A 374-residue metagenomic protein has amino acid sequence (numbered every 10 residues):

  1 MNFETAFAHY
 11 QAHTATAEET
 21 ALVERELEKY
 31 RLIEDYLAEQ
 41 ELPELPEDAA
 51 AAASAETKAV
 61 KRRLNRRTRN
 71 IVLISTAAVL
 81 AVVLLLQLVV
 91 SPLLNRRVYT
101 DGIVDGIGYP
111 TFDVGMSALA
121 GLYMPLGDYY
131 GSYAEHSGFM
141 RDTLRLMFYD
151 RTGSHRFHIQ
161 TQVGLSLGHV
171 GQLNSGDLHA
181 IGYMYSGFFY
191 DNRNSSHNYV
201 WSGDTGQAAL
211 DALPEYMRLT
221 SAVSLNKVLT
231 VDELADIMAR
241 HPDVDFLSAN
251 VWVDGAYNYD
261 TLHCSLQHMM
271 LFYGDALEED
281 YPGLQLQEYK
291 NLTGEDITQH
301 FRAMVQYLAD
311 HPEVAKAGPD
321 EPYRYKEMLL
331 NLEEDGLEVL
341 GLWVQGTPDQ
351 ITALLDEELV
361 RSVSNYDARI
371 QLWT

Functional and structural regions predicted by a protein language model:
M1-A8, E28-E34, D48-S54, K58-R63: Short, charge-enriched, intrinsically disordered boundary segments that mark the beginning of a structured element
T14-A38: N-terminal amphipathic alpha-helical interaction or autoinhibitory segments
Y30, H241, E357-E358: Acidic-histidine catalytic/liganding microenvironments
A51-A59, L94-G176, A180: N-terminal, intrinsically disordered, polar/charged segments of Gram-positive cell-envelope systems that serve as
V60-V72: Short, low-complexity patches enriched in S/T/P/G
L73-V89: Hydrophobic membrane-insertion alpha-helices, especially the h-region of bacterial N-terminal signal peptides
R145-Y281: Extracytoplasmic beta-rich ectodomain segments of secreted or membrane-anchored proteins
E288-T374: Extracytoplasmic/luminal low-complexity segments enriched in Pro/Gly and acidic/polar residues that act as flexible
